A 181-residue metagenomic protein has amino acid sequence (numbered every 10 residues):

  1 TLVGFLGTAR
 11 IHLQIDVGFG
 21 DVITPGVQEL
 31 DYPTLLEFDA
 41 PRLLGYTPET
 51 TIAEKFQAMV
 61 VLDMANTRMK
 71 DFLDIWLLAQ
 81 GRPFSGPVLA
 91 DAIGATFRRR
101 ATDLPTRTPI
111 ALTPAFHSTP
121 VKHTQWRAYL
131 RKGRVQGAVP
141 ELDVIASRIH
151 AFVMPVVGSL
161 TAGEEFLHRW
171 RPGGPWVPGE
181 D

Functional and structural regions predicted by a protein language model:
T1-D181: Structured mid-to-C-terminal alpha-helical surface segments
